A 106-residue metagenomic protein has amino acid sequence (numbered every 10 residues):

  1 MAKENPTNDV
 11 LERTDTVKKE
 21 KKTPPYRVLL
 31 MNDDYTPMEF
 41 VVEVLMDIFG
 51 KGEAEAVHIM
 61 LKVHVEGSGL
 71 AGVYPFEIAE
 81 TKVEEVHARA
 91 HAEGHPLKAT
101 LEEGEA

Functional and structural regions predicted by a protein language model:
A2-A106: Terminal domain-initiation and capping elements
